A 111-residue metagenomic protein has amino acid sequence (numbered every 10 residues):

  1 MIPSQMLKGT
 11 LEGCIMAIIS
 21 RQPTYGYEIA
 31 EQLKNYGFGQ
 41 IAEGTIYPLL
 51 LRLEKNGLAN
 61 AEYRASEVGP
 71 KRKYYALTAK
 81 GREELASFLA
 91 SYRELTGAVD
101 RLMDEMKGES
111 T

Functional and structural regions predicted by a protein language model:
M1-Q5, E62-R64: Short beta-strand/turn micro-motifs at beta-sheet edges
P3-Y47: N-terminal helix-turn-helix DNA-binding core of bacterial DNA-binding proteins
R21-Y25, K55-N56, G81: Short, charged/polar surface micro-motifs in flexible loops or helix N-caps
L33, G37, Y63-A65, A79: Short, well-ordered turn and helix-capping elements at secondary-structure junctions
Y47-E54: Short, hydrophobic-biased segments on the C-terminal half of alpha helices that form "recognition helices"
N56-K71, A76: Beta-hairpin "wing" of winged helix-turn-helix
K71-L89: Basic, amphipathic "hinge/linker" alpha-helix immediately C-terminal to the N-terminal HTH DNA-binding motif
E83-T111: Amphipathic alpha-helical dimerization/coiled-coil segments that flank or bridge DNA-binding/regulatory modules
